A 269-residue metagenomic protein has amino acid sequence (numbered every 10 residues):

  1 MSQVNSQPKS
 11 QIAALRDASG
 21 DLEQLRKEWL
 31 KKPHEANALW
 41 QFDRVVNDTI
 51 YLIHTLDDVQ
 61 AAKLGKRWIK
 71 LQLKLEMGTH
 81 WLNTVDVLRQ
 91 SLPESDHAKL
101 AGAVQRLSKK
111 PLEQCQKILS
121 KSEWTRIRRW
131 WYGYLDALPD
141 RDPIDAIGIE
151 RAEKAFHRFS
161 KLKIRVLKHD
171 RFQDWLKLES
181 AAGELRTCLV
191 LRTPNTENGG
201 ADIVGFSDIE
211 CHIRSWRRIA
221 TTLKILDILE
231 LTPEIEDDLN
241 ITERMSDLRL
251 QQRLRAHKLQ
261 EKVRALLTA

Functional and structural regions predicted by a protein language model:
M1-A269: Function-determining surface determinants
